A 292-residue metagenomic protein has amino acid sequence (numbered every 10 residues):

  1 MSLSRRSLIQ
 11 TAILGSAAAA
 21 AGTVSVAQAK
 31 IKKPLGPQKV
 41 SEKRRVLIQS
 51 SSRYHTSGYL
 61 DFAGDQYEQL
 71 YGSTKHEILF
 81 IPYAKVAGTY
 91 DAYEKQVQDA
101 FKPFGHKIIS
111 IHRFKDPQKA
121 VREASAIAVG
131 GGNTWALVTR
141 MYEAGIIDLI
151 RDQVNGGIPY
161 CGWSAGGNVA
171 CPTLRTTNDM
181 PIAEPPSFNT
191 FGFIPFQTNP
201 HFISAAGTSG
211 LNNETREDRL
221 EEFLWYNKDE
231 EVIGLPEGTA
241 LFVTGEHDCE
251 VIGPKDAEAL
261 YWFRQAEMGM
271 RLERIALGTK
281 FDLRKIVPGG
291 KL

Functional and structural regions predicted by a protein language model:
M1-G15: N-terminal secretory signal peptides and thylakoid transit peptides that target proteins across membranes
T23-R45: C-terminal segment of N-terminal export signals and the immediately downstream linker at the start of the mature
P37-S73, Y90-K95, R175-T176, M180-L292: C-terminal and late-domain segments of enzyme folds
G58-K119: ATP/NTP phosphate-donor binding region
V121-R122, V154: A short, aliphatic-rich alpha-helical micro-motif
R122-E123, F193: Alpha-helix C-terminal capping/helix-to-coil transition sites in glycosyltransferase folds
A128-G131, Q153-T173: Catalytic nucleophile loop
T134-A144, S209: Glycine/threonine-rich flexible loop motifs
